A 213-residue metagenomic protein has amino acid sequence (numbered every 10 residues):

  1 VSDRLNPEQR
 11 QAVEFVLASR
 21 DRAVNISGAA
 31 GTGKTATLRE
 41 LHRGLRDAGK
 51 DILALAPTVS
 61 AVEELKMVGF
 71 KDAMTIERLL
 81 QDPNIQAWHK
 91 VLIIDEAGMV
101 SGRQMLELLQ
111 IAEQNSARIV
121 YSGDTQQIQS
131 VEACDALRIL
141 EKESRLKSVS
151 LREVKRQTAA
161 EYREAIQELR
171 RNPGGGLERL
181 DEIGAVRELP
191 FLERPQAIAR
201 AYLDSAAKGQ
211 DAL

Functional and structural regions predicted by a protein language model:
V1, R10-F15, R20, V24 (+3 more regions): Conserved helicase motor core of P-loop NTPases
R22, D51, W88-V91, N115-V120: Loop/turn-to-beta-strand initiation segments
G28-A30, E96: The Walker A (P-loop) glycine that initiates the GxxxxGKT/S ATP-binding motif of P-loop NTPases
T37, L41: Hydrophobic positions on the alpha1 helix immediately C-terminal to the Walker A/P-loop
R43-L53: Post-Walker A helix-loop "phosphate-sensing" segment adjacent to the P-loop in P-loop NTPases
D51-L92: Inter-Walker segment of RecA-like/P-loop motor cores
D95-E96, G123: Walker B catalytic acidic pair
G98-L108, Q126-D135: Conserved ATPase-coupling elements of RecA-like P-loop NTPase cores
